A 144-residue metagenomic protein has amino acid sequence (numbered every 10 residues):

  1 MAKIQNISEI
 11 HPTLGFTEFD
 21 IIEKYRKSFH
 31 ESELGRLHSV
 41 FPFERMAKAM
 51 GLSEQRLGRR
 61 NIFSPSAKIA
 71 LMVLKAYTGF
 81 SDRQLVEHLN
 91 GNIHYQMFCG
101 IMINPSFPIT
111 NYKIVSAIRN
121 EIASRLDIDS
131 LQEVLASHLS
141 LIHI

Functional and structural regions predicted by a protein language model:
M1-E44: Charged, often Cys/His-bearing segments associated with DNA-binding zinc-finger transcription factors
E31-A70: Basic, short loop/linker segments at the boundary and entry of helix-turn-helix/winged-helix-like folds
A67, H88-N90: Non-catalytic DNA-binding core/recognition domains of DNA-processing enzymes
K75-A76: Short amphipathic helical patch at the helix-1/turn junction of helix-turn-helix
R83, N90-V134: Basic, low-complexity intrinsically disordered segments
I142-I144: Conserved small/polar residues in nucleotide/adenosyl-binding loops
